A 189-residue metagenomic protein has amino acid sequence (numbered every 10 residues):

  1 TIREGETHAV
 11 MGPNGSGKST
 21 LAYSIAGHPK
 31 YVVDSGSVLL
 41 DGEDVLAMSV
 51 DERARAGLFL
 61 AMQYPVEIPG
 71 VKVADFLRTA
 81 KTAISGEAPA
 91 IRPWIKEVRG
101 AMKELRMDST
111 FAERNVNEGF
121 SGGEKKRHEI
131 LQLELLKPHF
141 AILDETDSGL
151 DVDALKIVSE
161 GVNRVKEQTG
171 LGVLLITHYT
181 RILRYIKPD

Functional and structural regions predicted by a protein language model:
M11-P13: The feature captures the beta-strand-to-loop junction immediately N-terminal to the Walker
A26: Helix-to-loop junction immediately C-terminal to a conserved catalytic motif
S37-R53, N117: ABC ATPase NBD Q-loop/coupling interface
V66-H139: ABC-family P-loop ATPase nucleotide-binding domains
E145-T146, D153: Walker B catalytic motif
L155-T169: Helical segment within the ABC ATPase nucleotide-binding domain
G170-T177: Conserved H-loop
